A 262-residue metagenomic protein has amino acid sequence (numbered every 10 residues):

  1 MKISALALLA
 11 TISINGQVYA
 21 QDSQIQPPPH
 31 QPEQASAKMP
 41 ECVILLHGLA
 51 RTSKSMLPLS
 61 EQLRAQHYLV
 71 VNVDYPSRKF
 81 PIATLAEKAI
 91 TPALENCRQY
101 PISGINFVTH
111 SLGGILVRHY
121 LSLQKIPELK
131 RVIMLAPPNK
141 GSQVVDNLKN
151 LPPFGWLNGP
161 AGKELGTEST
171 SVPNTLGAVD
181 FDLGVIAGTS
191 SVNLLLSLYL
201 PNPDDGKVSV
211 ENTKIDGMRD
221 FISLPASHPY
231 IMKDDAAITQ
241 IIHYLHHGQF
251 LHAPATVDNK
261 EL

Functional and structural regions predicted by a protein language model:
K2-L46, A50-V73, A86-E87, A93-Y100 (+5 more regions): Flexible, membrane-associating and regulatory peripheral segments of lipid-active enzymes
P27, P32-E33, L45-L46, T91 (+5 more regions): Short secondary-structure boundary micro-motifs
P40, S122-L262: Helical cap/lid subdomain of alpha/beta-hydrolase-fold lipid enzymes that gates access to the catalytic pocket
E41-K54, P58, R64-P76, I82-D180: Serine-dependent carboxylesterase/thioesterase catalytic core of lipase-like alpha/beta-hydrolase/SGNH enzymes
